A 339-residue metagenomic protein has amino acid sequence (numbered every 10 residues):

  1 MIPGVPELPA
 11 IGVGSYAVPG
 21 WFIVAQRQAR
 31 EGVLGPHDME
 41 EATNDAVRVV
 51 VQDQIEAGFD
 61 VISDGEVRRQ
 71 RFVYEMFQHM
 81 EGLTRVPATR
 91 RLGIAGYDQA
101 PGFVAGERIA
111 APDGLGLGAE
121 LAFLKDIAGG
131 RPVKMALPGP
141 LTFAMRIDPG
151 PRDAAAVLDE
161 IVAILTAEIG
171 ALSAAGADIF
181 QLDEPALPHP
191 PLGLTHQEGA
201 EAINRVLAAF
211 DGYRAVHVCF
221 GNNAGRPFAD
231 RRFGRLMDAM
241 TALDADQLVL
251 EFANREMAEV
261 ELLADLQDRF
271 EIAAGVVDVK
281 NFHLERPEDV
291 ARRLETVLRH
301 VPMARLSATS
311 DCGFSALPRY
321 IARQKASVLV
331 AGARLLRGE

Functional and structural regions predicted by a protein language model:
M1-E339: Domain-level signal for soluble alpha/beta catalytic cores
